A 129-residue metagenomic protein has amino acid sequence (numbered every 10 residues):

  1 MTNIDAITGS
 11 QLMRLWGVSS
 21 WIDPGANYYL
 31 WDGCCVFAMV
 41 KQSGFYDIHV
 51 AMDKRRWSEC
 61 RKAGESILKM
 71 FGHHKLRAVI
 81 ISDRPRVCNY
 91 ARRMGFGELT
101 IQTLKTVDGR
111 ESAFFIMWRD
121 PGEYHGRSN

Functional and structural regions predicted by a protein language model:
M1-S19: Short amphipathic alpha-helix that is part of the acyltransferase structural core
N3, S19-W21, G97-I101: Short secondary-structure junctions
S20-N27, D32-F45: A conserved beta-strand-loop-helix scaffold within acyl/acetyltransferase catalytic domains
K41-R55, V79: Conserved acetyl-CoA binding element of GNAT-fold acetyltransferases
R55-F71, N89, R93: Conserved acetyl-CoA-binding loop-helix of GNAT-fold acetyltransferases
F71-D83: Conserved GNAT acetyl-CoA-binding A-motif
D83-I101: Conserved active-site alpha-helix within GNAT-family acetyltransferase domains
G97-F114: Conserved catalytic-core motifs of GNAT/GCN5-like acyltransferases
